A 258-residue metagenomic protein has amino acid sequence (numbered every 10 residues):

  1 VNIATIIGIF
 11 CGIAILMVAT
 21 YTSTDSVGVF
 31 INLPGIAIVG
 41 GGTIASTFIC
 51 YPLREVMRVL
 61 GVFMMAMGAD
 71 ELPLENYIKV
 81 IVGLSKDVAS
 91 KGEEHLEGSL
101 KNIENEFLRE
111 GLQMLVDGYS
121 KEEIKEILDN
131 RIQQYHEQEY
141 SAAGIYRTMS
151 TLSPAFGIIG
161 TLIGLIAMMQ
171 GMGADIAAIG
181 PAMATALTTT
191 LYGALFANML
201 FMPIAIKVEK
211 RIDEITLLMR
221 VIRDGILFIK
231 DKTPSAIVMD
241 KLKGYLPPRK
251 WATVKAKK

Functional and structural regions predicted by a protein language model:
V1-I6: N-terminal membrane topogenic signal
I7-F10, A14-V27, Q133-R211: Helix-termination/interfacial motifs at the ends of transmembrane alpha-helices
I15-A142, I215-K258: Large intracellular
